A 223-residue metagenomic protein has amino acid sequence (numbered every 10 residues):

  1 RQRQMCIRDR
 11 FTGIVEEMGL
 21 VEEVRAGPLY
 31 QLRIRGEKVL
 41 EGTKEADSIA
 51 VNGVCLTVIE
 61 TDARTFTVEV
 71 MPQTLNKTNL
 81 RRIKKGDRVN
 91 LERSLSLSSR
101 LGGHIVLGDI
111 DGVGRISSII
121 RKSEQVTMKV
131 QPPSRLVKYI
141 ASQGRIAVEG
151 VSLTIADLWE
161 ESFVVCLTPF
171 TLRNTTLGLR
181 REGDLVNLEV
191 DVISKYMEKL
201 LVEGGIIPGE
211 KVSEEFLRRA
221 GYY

Functional and structural regions predicted by a protein language model:
R1-I7: Short, small-residue-biased leader/transition segments that mark boundaries at the very start of proteins
R8-Y223: Conserved loop->alpha-helix
